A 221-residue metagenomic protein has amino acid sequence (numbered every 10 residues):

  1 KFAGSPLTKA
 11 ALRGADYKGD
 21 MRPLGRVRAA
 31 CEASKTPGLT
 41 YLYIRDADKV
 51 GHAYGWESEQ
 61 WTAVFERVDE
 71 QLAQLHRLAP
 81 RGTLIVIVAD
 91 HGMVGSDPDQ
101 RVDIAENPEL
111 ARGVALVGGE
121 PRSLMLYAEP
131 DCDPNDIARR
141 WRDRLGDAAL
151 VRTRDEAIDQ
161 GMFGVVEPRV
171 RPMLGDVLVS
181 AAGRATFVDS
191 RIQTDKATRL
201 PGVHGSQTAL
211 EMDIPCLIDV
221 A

Functional and structural regions predicted by a protein language model:
K1-A221: Feature captures the catalytic ectodomains and active-site-proximal regions of enzymes that hydrolyze or transfer
